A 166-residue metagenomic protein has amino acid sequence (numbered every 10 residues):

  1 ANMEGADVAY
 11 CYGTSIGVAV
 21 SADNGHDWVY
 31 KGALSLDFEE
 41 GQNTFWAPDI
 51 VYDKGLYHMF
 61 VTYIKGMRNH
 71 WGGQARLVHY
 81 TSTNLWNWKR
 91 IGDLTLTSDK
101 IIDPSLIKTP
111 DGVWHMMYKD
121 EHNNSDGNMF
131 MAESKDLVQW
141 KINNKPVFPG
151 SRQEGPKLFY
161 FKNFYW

Functional and structural regions predicted by a protein language model:
A1-W166: Carbohydrate-active catalytic/glycan-binding domains of CAZyme proteins, especially the secreted or lumenal ectodomains
